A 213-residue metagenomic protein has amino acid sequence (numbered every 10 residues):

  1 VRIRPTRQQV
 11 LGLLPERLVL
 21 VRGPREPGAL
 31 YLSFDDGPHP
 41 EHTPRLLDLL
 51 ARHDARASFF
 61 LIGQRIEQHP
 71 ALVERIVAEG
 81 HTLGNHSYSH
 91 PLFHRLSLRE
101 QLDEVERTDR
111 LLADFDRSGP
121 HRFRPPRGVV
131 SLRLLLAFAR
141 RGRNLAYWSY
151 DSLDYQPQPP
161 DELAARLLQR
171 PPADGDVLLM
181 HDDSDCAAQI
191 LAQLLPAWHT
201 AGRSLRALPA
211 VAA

Functional and structural regions predicted by a protein language model:
R2-L96, E100, E104-R107, L111-D114 (+1 more regions): Active-site beta->alpha N-cap acidic-glycine motif
P15-E26, H53-D54, E67, C186-A213: C-terminal domain-boundary segment and adjacent tail
F34-D36, L61-G63, N85-S87, P125-R127 (+3 more regions): A cross-domain feature marking catalytic cores of carbohydrate-active enzymes and several ubiquitous metabolic/repair
D35, L50, F59, L83 (+4 more regions): Divalent metal-coordination and catalytic microenvironments
H39-H42, S89-L92, V129-R133, L153 (+1 more regions): Active-site environment of divalent metal-dependent phosphoester hydrolases
R45-L46, A71-R75, L134-A137, I190-L194: A short acidic, amphipathic alpha-helical/loop segment
L98-D103, D161, D185-A188: Non-membrane alpha-helical structural segments and their capping/turn regions in soluble enzymes
F115, V129-P171, G202-A213: His/Asp/Glu-enriched short active-site or ligand-binding loop at hydrolase and phosphoryl-transfer sites
